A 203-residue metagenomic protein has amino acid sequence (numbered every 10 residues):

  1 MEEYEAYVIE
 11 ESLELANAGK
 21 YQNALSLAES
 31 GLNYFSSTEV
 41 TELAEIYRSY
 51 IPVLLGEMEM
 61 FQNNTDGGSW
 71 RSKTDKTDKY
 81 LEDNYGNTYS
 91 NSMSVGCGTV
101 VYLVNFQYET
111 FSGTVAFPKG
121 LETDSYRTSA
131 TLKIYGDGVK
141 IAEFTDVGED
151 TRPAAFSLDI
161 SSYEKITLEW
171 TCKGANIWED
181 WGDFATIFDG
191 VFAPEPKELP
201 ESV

Functional and structural regions predicted by a protein language model:
M1-L54: Amphipathic alpha-helical assembly segments used for oligomerization, scaffolding, or translocation
E45-V203: Gly-Asp-aromatic-enriched flexible segments
